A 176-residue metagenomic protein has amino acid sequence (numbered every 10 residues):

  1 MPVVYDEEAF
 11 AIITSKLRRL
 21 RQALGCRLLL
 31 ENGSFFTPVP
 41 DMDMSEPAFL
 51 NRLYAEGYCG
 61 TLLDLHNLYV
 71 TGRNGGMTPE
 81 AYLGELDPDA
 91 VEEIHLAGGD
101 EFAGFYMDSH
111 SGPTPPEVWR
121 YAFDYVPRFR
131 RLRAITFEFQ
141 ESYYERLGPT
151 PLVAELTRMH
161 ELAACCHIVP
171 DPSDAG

Functional and structural regions predicted by a protein language model:
M1-G60: Active-site acidic/histidine proton-transfer and metal-coordination neighborhood in alpha/beta enzyme cores
D6-F10, T71-R131, R146: Gly/Pro-rich active-site loop or hairpin
I13-R21, P47-N51, L83, W119-V126 (+1 more regions): Generic structural signal for well-ordered alpha-helices, preferentially at hydrophobic/aromatic core positions
S15-L28, E56-C59, D124-A134, L162-P170: A structural motif corresponding to the C-terminal end of an alpha-helix and its immediate exit/capping segment
L28-E31, T61-L63, E92-L96, R133-F137: Hydrophobic faces of well-ordered beta-strands that scaffold small-molecule active sites in alpha/beta enzyme cores
G33-F35, H66-V70, A97-E101, E138-S142: Active-site beta-loop-alpha junctions enriched in small/polar residues
P38-A55, T71-G84, G148-T150: Distinct, well-ordered alpha-helical segments
R146-P172: C-terminal helical cap(s) of enzyme catalytic domains, especially alpha/beta-barrels
